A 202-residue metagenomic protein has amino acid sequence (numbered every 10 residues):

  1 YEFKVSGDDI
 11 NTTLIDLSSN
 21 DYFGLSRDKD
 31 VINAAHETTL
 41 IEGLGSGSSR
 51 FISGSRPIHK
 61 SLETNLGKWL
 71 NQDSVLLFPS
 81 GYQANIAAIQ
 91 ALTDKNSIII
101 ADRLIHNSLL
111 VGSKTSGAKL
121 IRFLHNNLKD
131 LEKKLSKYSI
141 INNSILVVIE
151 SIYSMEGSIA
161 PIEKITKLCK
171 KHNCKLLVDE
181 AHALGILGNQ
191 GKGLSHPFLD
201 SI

Functional and structural regions predicted by a protein language model:
Y1-L44, C174: N-terminal "arm"/small-domain region of PLP-dependent enzymes with the aminotransferase-like
N33, E37-S80: Conserved N-terminal alpha-helix of the aminotransferase class I/II PLP-enzyme fold
S80, I100-G117: Substrate-binding/gating loop at the entrance of the active-site cleft, primarily in PLP-dependent aminotransferase-like
A88-N107, L128: Conserved PLP-anchoring active-site segment centered on the Schiff-base-forming lysine
K95, T115-G117, H172: Short, structured coil segments at secondary-structure junctions
I121, H125-V178: Active-site phosphate-binding strand-loop segment of PLP-dependent enzymes
H172-N173, K192-I202: Conserved active-site segment immediately N-terminal to the catalytic lysine that forms the internal aldimine
